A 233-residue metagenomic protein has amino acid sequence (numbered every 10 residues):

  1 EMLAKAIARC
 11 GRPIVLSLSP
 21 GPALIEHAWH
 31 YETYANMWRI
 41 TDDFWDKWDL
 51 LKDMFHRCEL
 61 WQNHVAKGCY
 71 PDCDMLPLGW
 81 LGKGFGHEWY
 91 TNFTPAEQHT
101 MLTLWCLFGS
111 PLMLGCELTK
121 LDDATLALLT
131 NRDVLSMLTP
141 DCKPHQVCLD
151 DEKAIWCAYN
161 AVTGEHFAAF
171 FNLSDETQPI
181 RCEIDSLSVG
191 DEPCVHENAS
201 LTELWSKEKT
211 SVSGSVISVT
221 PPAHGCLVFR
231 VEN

Functional and structural regions predicted by a protein language model:
E1, I25-W29, Q178-P179: Extracytoplasmic/secreted cell-surface and envelope-processing proteins
E1-K5, R9: Alpha-helical scaffolding segments of alpha/beta enzyme cores, especially the outer helices of TIM-barrel or partial
A8, R12-E117, C148: Glycan-recognition surfaces
G11-L18, M113-N131, S136-T139: Acidic/polar loop patches that form or flank catalytic/metal-binding clefts of enzymes that bind anionic ligands
H99, W105-F108, M113-G115, L149-D191: Carbohydrate-binding surface patches
T125, L129-H166: Membrane-interfacial catalytic/cofactor-binding modules of polytopic membrane enzymes
S186-K207: Solvent-exposed beta-hairpin/edge-strand motifs
V212-N233: C-terminal beta-strand-rich structural cap/linker in extracellular carbohydrate-active enzymes
